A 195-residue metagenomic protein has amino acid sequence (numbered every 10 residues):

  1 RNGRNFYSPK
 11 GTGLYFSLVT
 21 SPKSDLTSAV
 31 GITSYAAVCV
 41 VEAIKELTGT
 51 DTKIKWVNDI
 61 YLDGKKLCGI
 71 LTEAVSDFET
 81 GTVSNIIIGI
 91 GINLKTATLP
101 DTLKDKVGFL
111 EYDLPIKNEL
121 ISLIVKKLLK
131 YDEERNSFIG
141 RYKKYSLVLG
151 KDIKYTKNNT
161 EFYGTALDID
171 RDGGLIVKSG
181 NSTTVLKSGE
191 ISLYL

Functional and structural regions predicted by a protein language model:
R1-G3, T98-L99: Short glycine-/acidic-enriched loop or helix-start segments at secondary-structure transitions that form or flank
N2-S24, I32-A36: DPxDG-like acidic metal-binding loop motif
K23-L26, G31-T52, L62-L195: Long, positively charged amphipathic alpha-helical accessory segments at protein N-termini or as interdomain linkers
